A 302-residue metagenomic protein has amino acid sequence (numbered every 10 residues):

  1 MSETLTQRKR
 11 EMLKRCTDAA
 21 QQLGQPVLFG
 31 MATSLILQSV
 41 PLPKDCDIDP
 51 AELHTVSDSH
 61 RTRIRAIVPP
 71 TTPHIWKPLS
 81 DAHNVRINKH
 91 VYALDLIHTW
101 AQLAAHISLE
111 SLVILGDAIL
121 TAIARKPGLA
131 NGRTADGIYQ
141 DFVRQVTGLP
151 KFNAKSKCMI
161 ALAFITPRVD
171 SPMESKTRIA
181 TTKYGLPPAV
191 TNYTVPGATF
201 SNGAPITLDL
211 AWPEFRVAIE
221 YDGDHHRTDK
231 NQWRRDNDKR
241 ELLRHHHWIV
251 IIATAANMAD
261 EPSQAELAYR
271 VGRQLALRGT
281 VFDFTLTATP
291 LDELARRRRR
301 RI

Functional and structural regions predicted by a protein language model:
M1-F152, A276-L277, V281-I302: Short gly/ser-rich loop at a beta-strand->alpha-helix junction or flexible surface loop bordering the NTP-binding
G132-I302: Surface segments flanking catalytic/ligand-binding clefts of nucleic-acid enzymes
